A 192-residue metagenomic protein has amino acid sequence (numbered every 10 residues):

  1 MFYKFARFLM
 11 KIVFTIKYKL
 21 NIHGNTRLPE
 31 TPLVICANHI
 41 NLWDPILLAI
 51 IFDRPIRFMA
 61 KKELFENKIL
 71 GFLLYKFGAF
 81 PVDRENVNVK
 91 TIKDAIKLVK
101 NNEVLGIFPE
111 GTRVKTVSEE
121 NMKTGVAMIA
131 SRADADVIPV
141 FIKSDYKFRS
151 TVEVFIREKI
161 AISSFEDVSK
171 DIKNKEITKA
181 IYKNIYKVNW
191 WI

Functional and structural regions predicted by a protein language model:
M1, F5, L9, D44-L47 (+4 more regions): Hydrophobic alpha-helical segments typical of transmembrane helices and their membrane-interface/capping positions
M1-V34, F52, G78, K187-I192: Membrane-anchoring hydrophobic helices of lipid-metabolizing enzymes
L9-M10, K76-V82, P109-R113: Short, basic, glycine/proline-bearing loop/turn elements
T15, P29-N86: Catalytic core of membrane glycerolipid acyltransferases/transacylases, capturing the structured, soluble-facing
K17-N21, N86-I92: Glycine-rich, highly charged phosphate/nucleotide-binding loops
Y18-L20, R54-I56, F77, E103 (+1 more regions): A structural micro-motif
R27, I40, S144-Y146: Short polar/acidic secondary-structure junctions
K90-I192: Non-catalytic C-terminal accessory region of glycerolipid acyltransferases and related lyso-lipid remodeling enzymes
